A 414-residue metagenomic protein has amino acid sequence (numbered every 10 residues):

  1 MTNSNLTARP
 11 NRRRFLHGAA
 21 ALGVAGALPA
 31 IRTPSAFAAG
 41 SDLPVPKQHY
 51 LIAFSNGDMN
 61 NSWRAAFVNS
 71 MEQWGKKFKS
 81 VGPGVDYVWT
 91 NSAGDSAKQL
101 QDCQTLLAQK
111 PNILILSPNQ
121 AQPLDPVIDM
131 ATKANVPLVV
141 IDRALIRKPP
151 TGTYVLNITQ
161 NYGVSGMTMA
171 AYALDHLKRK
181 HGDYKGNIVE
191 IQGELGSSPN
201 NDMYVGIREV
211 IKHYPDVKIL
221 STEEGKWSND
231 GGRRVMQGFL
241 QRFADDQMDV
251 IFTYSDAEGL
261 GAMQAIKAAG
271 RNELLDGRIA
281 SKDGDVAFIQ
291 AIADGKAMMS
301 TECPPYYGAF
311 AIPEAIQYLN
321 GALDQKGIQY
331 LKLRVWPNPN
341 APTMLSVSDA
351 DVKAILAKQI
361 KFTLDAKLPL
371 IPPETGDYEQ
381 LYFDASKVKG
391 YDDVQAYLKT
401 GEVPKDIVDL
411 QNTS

Functional and structural regions predicted by a protein language model:
M1-R14, G18-F37: N-terminal secretory signal peptides
A39-Y50, I191-L195, F310, E314-S414: Hinge/cleft segment of the Venus flytrap/periplasmic-binding protein
P44-S70, W74-F78, Y87-Q101, S117-Q122 (+3 more regions): Extracytoplasmic "Venus flytrap"
P46, Q99, N157-K185, D202 (+3 more regions): Hydrophobic alpha-helical segments within soluble ligand-binding/sensing domains
I52-N60, M71-E72, M167-V217, S221-T222 (+3 more regions): An alpha-beta-alpha
N91, R147-D175, E190-I191, T222 (+1 more regions): Short beta-strand elements at the ligand-binding edges of bilobed clamshell
L116-K133, I207, S221, G225-Q290 (+1 more regions): Hydrophobic alpha-helical
P126-V164, N187, D285-Q290: Flexible loop/hinge segments that line or gate small-molecule binding clefts
